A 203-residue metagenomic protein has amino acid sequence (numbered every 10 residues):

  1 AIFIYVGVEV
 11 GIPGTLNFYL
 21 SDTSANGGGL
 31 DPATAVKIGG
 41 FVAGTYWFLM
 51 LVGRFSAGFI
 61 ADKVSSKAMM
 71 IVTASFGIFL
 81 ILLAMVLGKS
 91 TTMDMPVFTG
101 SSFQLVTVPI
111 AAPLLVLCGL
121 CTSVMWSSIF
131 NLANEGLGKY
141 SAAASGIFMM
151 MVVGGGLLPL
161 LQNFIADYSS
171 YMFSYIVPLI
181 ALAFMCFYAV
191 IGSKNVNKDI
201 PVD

Functional and structural regions predicted by a protein language model:
A1-G44: Extracytoplasmic gate region of multi-pass secondary transporters
F3, M95-M125: Hydrophobic core of transmembrane alpha-helices in multi-pass small-molecule transporters, especially MFS/SLC-type
W47-F55, V152-L157: Residue-level signature of mid-helix packing/kink "hotspots" within the transmembrane helices of 12-pass Major
V52-S66, T92, A166: Helix-to-loop junctions at the C-terminal end of transmembrane segments in multipass secondary transporters
S75-Q104, V190: C-terminal ends and interior cores of transmembrane alpha-helices in multi-pass membrane transporters/permeases
T122-G138: Intracellular juxtamembrane helix-capping segments at the cytosolic ends of symmetry-related transmembrane helices
L161-L182: A membrane-interface helix-boundary motif in multi-pass transporters
L179-D203: Multi-pass alpha-helical transporter architecture, strongest for 12-TM Major Facilitator/SLC carriers used
